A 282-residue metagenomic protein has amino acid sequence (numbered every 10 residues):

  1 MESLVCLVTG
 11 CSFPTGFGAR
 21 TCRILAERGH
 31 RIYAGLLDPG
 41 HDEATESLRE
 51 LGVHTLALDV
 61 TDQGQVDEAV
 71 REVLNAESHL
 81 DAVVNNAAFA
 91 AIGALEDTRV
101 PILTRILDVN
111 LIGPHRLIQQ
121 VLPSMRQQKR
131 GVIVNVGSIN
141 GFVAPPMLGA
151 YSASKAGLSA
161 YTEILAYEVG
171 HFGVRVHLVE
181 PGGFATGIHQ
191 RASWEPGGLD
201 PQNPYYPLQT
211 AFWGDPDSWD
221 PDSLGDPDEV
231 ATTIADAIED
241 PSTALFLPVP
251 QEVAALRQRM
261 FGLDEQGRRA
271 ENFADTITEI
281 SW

Functional and structural regions predicted by a protein language model:
E2-Y33: Canonical Rossmann dinucleotide-binding motif of NAD(H)/NADP(H)-dependent dehydrogenases/reductases, specifically
L58-E68, V100-P101: The beta1-alpha1 cofactor-binding region of Rossmann-like NAD(H)/NADP(H)-dependent oxidoreductases
A94-L95, I102-T104: Substrate-binding pocket helix/loop in short-chain dehydrogenase/reductase
I118, S154-G157: Active-site helix of classical SDR
I118-Q119, E163: A short, exposed helix-loop element centered on a Lys and neighboring polar residues
S138: Residue(s) in the substrate-gating loop at a strand-loop-helix junction that position the organic substrate next
H171-A244: SDR active-site lid
